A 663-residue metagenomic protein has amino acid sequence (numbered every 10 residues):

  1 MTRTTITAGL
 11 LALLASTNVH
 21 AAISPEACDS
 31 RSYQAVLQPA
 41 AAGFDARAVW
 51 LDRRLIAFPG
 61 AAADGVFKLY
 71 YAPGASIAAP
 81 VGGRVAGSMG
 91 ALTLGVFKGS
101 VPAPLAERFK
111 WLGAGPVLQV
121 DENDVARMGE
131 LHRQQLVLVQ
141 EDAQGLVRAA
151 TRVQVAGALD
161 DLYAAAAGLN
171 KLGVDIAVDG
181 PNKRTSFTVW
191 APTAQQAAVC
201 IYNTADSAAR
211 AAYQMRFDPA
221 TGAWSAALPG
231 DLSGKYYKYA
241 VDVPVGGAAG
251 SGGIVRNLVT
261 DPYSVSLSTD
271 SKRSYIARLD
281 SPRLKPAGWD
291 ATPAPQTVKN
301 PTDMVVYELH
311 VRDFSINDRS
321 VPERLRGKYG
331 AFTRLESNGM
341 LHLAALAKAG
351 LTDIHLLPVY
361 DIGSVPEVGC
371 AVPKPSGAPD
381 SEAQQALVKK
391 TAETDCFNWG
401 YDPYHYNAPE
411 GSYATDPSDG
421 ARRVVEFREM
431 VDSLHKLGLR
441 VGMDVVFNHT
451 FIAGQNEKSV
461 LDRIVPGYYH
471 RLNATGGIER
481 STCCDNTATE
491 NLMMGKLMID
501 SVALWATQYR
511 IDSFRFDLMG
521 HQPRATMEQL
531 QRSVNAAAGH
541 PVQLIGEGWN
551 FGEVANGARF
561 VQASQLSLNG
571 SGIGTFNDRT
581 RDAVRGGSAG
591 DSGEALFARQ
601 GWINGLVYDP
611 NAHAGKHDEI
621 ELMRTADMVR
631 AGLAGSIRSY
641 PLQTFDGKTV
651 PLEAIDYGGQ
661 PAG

Functional and structural regions predicted by a protein language model:
M1-H20: Gram-negative bacterial Sec-dependent N-terminal signal peptides
I23-A46, P80, R84, S88 (+4 more regions): The feature marks proteins involved in alpha-glucan
D52-I56, K183-T188: Structural beta-strand segments of beta-rich domains
P59-V66, W190-A197, L232: Short proline/glycine-enriched turn/loop motifs at strand-loop junctions of beta-rich domains
V189, A194-Y213: Beta-strand-rich binding/interaction modules
A208, Y213-D218, G369, R510 (+1 more regions): Active-site-proximal helices and loops of the catalytic beta/alpha 8
Y237-P293, P366-D402, E457-G476, G587-R599: Core domains of carbohydrate- and sulfate-ester-processing enzymes
R312-R334, N338-R510, L518-G539, Q543 (+3 more regions): Substrate-binding/active-site clefts of carbohydrate-active enzymes
